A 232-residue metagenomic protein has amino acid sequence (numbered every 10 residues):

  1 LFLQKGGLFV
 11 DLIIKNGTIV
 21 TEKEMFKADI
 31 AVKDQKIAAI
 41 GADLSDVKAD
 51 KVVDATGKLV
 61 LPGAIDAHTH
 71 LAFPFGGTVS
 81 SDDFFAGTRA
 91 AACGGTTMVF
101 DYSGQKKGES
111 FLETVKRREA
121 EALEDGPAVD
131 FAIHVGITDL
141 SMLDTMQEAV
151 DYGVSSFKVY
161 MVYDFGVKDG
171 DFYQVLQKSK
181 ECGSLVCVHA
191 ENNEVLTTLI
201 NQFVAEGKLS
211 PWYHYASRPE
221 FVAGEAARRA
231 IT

Functional and structural regions predicted by a protein language model:
L1-F9: Short, Lys/Arg-enriched N-terminal segments with co-localized hydrophobic residues within the first ~10-30 amino acids
V10-P62: Histidine-rich, glycine-flanked metal-binding segment
G17, I30, Q35, G57 (+6 more regions): Divalent metal-coordination and catalytic microenvironments
A55-A122: Metal-associated gating/positioning segment near the N- to mid-region
D66-T69, T96-D101, A128, V204-Y215: Gly-rich Lys/Arg/Thr-decorated short loops/hinges at beta-loop-alpha junctions or inter-strand turns that position
A67-D82, S103, D130-S141, M161-D164 (+1 more regions): Active-site mouth loops of central-metabolism enzymes
A86-E109, L123-T138, Y152-G166, G183-C187 (+2 more regions): Divalent metal-dependent hydrolysis catalytic cores, especially in the metallo-beta-lactamase
S141-T232: Histidine/acidic residue-rich metal-binding segments in metalloenzymes
